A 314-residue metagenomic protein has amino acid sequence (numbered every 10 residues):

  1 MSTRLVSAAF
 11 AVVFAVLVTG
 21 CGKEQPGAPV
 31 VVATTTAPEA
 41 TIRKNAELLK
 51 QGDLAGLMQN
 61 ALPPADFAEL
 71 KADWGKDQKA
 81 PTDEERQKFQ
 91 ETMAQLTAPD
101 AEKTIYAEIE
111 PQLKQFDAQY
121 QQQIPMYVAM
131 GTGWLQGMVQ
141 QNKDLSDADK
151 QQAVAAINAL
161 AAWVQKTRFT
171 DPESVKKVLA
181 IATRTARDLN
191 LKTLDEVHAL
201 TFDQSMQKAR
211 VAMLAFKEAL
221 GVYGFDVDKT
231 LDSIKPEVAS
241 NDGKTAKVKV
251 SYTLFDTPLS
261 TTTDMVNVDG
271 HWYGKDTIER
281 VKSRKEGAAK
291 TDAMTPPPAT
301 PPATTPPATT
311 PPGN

Functional and structural regions predicted by a protein language model:
M1-A9: Bacterial N-terminal signal peptides that target proteins for export
L17-G20: C-terminal motif of bacterial Sec signal peptides marking the signal peptidase cleavage site
G22-Q51, Q59, D66-E69, K79-A118 (+1 more regions): Short, low-complexity N-terminal intrinsically disordered segments enriched in polar/charged residues
Q25-P29, K285-N314: Compositionally biased, proline/threonine/alanine/serine-rich low-complexity intrinsically disordered stretches
D53-D66, V178, A182, T193-V197: Short, well-ordered alpha-helical segments enriched in acidic and aromatic residues
A101-L194, P258-A289: Short beta-strand edge/turn micro-motifs at domain boundaries
L189-G221: Acidic, glycine-rich loop-and-strand cores that form catalytic or ligand-binding grooves in diverse globular domains
K247-L254: Short beta-strand segments that buttress and anchor functional surface loops
